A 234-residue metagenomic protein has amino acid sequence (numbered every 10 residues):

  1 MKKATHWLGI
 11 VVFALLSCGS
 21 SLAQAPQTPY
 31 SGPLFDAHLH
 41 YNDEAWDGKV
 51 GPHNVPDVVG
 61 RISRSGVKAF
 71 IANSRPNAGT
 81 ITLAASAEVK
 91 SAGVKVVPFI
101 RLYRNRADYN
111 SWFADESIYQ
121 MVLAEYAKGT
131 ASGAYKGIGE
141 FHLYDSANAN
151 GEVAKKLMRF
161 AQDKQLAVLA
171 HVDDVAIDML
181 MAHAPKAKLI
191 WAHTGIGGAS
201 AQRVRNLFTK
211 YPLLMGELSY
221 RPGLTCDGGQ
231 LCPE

Functional and structural regions predicted by a protein language model:
M1-V11: Bacterial N-terminal signal peptides that target proteins for export
G9-G19: Bacterial N-terminal signal peptides
Q24-V94: An N-terminally biased module of ancient metal coordination in phosphate/nucleic-acid-related enzymes
A25, P29, L83-L169, P222-G223: Active-site gating/metal-coordination segments in enzymes
F35-L39, F70-A72, V96-R101, G137-G139 (+3 more regions): Hydrophobic faces of well-ordered beta-strands that scaffold small-molecule active sites in alpha/beta enzyme cores
L39-N54, D108-S117, T225-D227: Acidic/histidine-rich helix-loop elements that form or flank divalent-metal/phosphate-binding sites at the catalytic
H53-V58, N77-E88, Q120-Y126, D174-D178 (+2 more regions): Alpha-helical scaffolding within the catalytic cores of extracellular/periplasmic polymer-degrading hydrolases
N148-E234: Catalytic pocket-lining loop regions of alpha/beta-barrel enzymes, especially the amidohydrolase/enolase/GH5 lineages
